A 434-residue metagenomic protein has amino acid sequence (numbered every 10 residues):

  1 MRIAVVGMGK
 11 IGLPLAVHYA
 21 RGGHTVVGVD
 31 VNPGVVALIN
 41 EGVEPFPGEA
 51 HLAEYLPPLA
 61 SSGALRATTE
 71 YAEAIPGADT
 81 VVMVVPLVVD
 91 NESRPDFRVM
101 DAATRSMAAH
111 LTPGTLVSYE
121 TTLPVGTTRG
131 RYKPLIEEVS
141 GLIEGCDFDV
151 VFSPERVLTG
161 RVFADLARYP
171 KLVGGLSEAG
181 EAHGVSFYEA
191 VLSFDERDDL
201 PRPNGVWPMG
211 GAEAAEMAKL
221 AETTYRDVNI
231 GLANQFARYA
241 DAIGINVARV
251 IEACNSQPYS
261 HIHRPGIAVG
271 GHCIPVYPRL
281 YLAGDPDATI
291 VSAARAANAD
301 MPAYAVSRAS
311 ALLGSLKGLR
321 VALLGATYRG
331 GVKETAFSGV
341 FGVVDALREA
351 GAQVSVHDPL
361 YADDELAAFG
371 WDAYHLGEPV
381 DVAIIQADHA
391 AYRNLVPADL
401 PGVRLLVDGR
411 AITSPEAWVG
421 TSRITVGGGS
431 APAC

Functional and structural regions predicted by a protein language model:
M1-C434: Structural/interface elements that position substrates and couple domains in central-metabolism enzymes
